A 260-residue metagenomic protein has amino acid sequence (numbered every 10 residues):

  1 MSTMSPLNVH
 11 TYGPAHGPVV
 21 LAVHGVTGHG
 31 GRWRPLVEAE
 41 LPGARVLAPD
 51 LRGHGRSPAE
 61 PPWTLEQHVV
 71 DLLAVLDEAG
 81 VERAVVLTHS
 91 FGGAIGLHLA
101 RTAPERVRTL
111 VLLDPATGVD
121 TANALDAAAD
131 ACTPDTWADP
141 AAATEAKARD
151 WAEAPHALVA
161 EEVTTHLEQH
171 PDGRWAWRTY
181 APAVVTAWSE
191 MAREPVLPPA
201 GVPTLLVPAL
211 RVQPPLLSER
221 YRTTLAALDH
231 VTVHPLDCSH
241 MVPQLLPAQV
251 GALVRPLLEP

Functional and structural regions predicted by a protein language model:
N8-P58: Conserved HGGG/HGGXW glycine-rich cap/lid loop of the alpha/beta-hydrolase fold
Q67-A84: Conserved acidic catalytic loop of the alpha/beta-hydrolase fold
H68, V86-T88, L113: Short beta-strand immediately N-terminal to the catalytic nucleophile in serine-hydrolase-like folds
T88, G92, G96: Gly/Ala-rich beta-loop-alpha elbow adjacent to hydrolase catalytic centers
H98-R101, R108-P140: Flexible "cap/lid" loop of the alpha/beta hydrolase fold
A138-A192: Conserved alpha/beta-hydrolase catalytic His-Asp/Glu region
P171-A227: Conserved serine/cysteine hydrolase catalytic core
C238-P247: Catalytic histidine-centered segment of alpha/beta-hydrolase-like enzymes
